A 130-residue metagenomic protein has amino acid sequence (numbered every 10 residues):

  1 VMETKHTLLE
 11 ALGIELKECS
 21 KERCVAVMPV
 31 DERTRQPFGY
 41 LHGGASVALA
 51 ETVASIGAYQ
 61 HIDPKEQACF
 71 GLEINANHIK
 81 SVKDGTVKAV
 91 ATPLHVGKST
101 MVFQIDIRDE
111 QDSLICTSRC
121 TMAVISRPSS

Functional and structural regions predicted by a protein language model:
V1-S130: Terminal targeting signals and extreme-terminal segments of soluble enzymes
